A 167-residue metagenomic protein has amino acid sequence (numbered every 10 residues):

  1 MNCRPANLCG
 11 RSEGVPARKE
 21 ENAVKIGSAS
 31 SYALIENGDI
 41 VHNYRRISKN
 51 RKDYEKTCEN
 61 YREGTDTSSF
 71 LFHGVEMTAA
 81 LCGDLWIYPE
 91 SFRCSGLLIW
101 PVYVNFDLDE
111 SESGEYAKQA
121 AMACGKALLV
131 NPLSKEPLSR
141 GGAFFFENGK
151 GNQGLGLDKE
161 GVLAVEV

Functional and structural regions predicted by a protein language model:
N2-E13, W86-L163: CN hydrolase (nitrilase-like) catalytic-core segments centered on the catalytic cysteine and neighboring Lys/Glu
N2-S31: Short, compositionally biased segments
G10-E21, R46-E55, A127-V130: Short Pro/Gly-enriched beta-strand edge/turn motifs at strand-loop
V15, V24, I40-V41, V75 (+3 more regions): Extended aliphatic helical segments
P16-A17, S30-L34, S68-F70, G141-F146 (+1 more regions): Short beta-strand scaffold segments in enzyme catalytic cores
N22-G96, D109-G114, L157: Active-site catalytic loop in hydrolytic enzyme cores
